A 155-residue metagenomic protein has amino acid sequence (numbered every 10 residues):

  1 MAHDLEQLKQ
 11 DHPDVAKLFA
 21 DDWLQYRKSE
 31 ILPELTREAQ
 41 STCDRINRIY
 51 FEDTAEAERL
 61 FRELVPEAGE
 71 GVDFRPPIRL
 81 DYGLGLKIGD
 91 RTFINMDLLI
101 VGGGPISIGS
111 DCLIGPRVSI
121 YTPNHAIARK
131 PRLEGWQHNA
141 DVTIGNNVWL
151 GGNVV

Functional and structural regions predicted by a protein language model:
M1-G71: Terminal amphipathic alpha-helical/low-complexity segments used for targeting or macromolecular assembly
C43-I46, V65, V72, G85 (+2 more regions): N-terminal start-of-chain detector that recognizes signal peptides and the immediate post-cleavage beginning
I78-I88, F93-V155: Flexible, glycine/small-residue-enriched loop-and-beta-strand segment within the central core of proteins
